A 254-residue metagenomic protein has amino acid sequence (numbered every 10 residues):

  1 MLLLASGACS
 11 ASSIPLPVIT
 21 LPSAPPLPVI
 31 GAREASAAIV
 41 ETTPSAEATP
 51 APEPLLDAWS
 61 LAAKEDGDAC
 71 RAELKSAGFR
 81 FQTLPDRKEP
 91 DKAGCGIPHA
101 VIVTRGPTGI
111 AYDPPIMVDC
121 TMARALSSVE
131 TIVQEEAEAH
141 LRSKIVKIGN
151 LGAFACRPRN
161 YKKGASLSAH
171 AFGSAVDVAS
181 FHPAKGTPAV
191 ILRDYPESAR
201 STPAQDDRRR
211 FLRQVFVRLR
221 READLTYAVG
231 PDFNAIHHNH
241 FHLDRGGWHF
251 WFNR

Functional and structural regions predicted by a protein language model:
M1-A8: Bacterial N-terminal signal peptides
C9-K75, R87: Proline-rich, low-complexity linker regions of envelope-associated factors in Gram-negative bacteria
S13-P15, A123, Q134-A139, L167-R254: Catalytic cores and adjacent binding grooves of peptidoglycan-active enzymes
I30, E53-P54, Y112-I116, K147 (+2 more regions): Polybasic/polar functional segments that serve as interface/processing modules
W59-G149: Active-site acidic/histidine clusters and adjacent loop/turn architecture that either coordinate catalytic ions
D91-P98, C156-Y161, N239-L243: Short, solvent-exposed polar/charged micro-motifs at secondary-structure junctions
E130-I132, R159-K162, L225: A Trp-anchored, charged/polar loop motif used as the substrate-binding/catalytic surface of acyl/ester-handling
A139-G173: Active-site-adjacent substructure of cysteine-protease-like catalytic cores
